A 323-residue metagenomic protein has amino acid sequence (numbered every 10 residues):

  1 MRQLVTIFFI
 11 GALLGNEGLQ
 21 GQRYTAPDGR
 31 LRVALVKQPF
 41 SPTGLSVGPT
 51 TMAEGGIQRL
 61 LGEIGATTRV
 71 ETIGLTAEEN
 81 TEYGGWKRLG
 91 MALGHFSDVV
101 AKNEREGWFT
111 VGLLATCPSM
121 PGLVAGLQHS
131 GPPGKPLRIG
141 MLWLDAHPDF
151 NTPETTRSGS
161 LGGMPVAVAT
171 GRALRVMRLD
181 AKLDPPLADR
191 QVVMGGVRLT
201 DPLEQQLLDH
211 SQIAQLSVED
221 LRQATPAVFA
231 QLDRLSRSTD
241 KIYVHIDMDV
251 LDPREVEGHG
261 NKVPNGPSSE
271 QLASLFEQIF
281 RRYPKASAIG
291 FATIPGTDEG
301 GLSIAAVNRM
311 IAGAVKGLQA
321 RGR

Functional and structural regions predicted by a protein language model:
M1-Q3: Positively charged n-region of N-terminal signal peptides that target proteins for export
V5-L14: Bacterial N-terminal signal peptides
L13-G112, S119, L123, S130-P136 (+1 more regions): Catalytic cores of soluble, metal-dependent hydrolases
V47-G48, P153-T156, Q206, V256: Short aromatic-enriched loop/helix-cap "lid" or pocket-rim segments at secondary-structure transitions that line
G94, R105-K182, R281-S287: Active-site histidine-anchored catalytic micro-motif
W143-A146, T170, M194-L199, S217-E219 (+1 more regions): Short, structured patches in soluble enzyme cores that scaffold and shape functional sites
D184-G195: Alpha-helix-centered segments that form part of catalytic cores
T200-Q206: Short, glycine/polar-rich helix-capping loops at beta-to-alpha or helix-loop-helix junctions that flank or form
